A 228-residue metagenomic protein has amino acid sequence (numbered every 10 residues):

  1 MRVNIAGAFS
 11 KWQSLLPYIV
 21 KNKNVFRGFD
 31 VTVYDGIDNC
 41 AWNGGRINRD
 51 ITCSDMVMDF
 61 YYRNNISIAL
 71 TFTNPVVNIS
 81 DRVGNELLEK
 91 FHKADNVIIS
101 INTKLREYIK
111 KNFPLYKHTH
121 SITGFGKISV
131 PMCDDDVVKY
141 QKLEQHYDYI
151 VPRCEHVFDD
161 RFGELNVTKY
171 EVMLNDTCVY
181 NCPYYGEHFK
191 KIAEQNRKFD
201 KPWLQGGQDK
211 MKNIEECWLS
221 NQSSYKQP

Functional and structural regions predicted by a protein language model:
M1-D135, H146-P228: Active-site pocket-lining/capping segments in soluble small-molecule metabolic enzymes
K139: Short acidic active-site motifs
